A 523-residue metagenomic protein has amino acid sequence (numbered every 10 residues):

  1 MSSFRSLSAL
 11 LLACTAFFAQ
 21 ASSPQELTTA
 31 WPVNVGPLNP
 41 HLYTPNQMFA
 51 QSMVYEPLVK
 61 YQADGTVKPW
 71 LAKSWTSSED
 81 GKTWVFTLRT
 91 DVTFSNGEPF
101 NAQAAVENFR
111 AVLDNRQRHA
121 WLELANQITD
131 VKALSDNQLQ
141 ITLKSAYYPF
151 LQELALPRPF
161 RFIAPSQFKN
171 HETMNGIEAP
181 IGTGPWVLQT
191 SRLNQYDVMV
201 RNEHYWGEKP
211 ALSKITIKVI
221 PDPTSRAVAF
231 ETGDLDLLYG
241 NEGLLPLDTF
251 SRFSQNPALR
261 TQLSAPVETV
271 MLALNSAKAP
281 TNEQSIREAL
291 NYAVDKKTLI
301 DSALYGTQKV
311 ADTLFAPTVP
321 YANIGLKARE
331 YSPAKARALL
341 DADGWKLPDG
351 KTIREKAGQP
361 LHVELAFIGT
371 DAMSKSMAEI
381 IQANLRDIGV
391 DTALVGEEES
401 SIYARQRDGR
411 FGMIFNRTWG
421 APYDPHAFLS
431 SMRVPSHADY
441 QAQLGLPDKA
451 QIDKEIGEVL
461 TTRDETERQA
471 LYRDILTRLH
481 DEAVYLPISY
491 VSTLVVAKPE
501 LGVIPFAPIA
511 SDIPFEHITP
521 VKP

Functional and structural regions predicted by a protein language model:
S22, T87, L122-F168: Surface-exposed binding/hinge segments that line and control ligand-binding clefts or catalytic entry sites
P24-G36, K73, T83-F86, A105-N108 (+7 more regions): Short, well-ordered beta-strand elements
A30-E79, E107-R110, I181, I509: N-terminal lobe/hinge region of extracytoplasmic solute-binding protein
T66, A155-P210, K214, T224 (+1 more regions): Gly/Pro-rich hinge or "lid" segments in bacterial periplasmic/extracellular proteins
K73-R118, Q140-T142, A229, P280-N282: Aromatic- and charge-enriched surface segment that lines or borders ligand/interaction sites
N101-N108, Q138-T142, G184-P185, L212-K214 (+6 more regions): Alpha-helical secondary-structure segments
K132, Q189-V200, T216-K278, S285-A289 (+2 more regions): Extracellular/periplasmic solute-recognition and catalytic clefts
R192, V270, A293-I324, A334 (+2 more regions): Detector for C-terminal structural segments
